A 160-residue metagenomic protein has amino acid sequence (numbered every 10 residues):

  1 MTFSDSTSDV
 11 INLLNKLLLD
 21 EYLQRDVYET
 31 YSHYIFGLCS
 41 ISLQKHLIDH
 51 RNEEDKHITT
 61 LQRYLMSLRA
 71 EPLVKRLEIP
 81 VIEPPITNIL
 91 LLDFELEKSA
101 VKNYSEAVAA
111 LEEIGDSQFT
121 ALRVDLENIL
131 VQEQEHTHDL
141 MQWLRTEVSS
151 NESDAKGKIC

Functional and structural regions predicted by a protein language model:
M1-C160: Iron-associated oxidoreductase/ferritin-like identity signal
